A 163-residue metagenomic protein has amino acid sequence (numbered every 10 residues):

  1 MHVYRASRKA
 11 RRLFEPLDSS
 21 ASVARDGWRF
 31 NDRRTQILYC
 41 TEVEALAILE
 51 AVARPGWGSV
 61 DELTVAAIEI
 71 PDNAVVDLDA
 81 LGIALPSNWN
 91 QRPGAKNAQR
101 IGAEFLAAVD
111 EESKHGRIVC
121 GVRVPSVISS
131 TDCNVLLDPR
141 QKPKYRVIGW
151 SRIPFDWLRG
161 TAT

Functional and structural regions predicted by a protein language model:
M1-S19, R25, G58-T163: Active-site and NAD+-binding cores of ADP-ribose-processing enzymes
R29-R54, G58, L136-R140: Extended catalytic/binding region for NAD+/ADP-ribose chemistry, centered on the ART fold
